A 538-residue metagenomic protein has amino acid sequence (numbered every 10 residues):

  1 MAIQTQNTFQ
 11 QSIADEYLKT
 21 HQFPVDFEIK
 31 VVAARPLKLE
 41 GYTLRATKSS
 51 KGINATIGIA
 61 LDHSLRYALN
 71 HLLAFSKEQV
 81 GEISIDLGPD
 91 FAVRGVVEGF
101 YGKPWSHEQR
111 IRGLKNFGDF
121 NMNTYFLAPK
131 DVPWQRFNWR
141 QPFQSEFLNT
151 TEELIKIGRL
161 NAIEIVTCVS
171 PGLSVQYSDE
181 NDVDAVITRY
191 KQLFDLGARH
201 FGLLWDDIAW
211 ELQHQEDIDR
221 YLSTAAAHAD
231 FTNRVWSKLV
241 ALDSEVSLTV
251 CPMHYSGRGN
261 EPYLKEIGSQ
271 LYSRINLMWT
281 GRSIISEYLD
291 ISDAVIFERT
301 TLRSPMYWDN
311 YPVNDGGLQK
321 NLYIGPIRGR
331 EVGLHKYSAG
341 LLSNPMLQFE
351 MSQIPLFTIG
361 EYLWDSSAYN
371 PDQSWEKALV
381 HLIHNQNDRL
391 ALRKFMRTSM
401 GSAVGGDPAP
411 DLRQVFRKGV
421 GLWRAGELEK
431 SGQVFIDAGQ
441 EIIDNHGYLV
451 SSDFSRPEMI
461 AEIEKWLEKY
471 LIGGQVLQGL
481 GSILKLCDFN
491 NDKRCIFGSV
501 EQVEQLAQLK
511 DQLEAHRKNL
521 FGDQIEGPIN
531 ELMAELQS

Functional and structural regions predicted by a protein language model:
M1, K19-Q22, S84-F91, E266-I267: Short boundary motifs at domain starts and secondary-structure transition points
A2, Q10-A46, I53-I59: Short, well-ordered secondary-structure micro-motifs within conserved domains or adaptor modules
I3-I13, K48-K191, D195-R199, V240: Feature activates predominantly on carbohydrate-active enzymes
A33-P36, G172-L173, I208-A209, M253-R258: Short, internal active-site loops enriched in acidic
V97-F100, F137, R199, E211-D372: Catalytic-core regions of glycoside hydrolase
V132-W134, W205-E211: Short, conserved phosphate-binding/catalytic loop or strand-edge motifs used in phosphoryl-/nucleotidyl-transfer
A368-S538: C-terminal functional modules
